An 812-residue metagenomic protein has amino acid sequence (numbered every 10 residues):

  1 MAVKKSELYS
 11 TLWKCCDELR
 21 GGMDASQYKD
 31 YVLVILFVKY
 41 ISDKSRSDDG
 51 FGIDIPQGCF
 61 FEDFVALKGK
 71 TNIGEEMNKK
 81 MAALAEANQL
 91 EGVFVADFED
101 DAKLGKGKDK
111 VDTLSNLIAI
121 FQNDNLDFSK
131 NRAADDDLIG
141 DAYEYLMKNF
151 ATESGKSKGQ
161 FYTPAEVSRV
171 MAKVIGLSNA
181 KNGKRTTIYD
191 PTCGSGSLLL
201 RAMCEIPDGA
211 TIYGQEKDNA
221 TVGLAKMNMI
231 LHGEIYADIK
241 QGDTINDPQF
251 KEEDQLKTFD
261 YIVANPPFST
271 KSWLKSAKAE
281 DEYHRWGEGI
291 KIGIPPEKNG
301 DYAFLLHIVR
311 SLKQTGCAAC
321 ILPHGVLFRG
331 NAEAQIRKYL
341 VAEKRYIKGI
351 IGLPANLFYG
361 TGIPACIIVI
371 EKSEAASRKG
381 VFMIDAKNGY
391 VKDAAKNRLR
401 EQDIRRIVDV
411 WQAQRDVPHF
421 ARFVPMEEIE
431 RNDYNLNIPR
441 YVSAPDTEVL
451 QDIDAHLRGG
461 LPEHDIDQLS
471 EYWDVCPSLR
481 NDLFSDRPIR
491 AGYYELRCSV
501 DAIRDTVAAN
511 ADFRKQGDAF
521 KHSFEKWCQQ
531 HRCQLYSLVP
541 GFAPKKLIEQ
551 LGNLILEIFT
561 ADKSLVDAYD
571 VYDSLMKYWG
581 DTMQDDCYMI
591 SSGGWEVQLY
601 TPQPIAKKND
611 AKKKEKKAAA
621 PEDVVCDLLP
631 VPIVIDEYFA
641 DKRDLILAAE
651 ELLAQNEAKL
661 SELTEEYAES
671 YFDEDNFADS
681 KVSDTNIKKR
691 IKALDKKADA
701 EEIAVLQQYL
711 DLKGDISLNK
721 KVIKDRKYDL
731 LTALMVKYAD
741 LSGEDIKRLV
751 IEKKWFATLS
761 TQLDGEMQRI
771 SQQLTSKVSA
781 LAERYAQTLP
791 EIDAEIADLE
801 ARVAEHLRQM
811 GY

Functional and structural regions predicted by a protein language model:
M1-N179, K240-Q249, E253, G352-A355 (+5 more regions): Non-catalytic, mostly N-terminal accessory regions of nucleic-acid modification and defense proteins
T11-K14, E18, Q27-F37, I294-I370: Conserved Class I SAM-dependent methyltransferase catalytic core
E18, I120, D124, Y145 (+11 more regions): Conserved, well-folded catalytic cores of nucleic-acid-processing and energy-transducing macromolecular machines
E91, I292-G293: Extracellular loop and loop/strand-boundary signature of outer-membrane beta-barrel proteins
G107, R132, G214-D218, Y261 (+8 more regions): Hydrophobic alpha-helical scaffolding
S157-A264, S269-E280, R285-K291, Y302-A303 (+4 more regions): Conserved S-adenosyl-L-methionine
Y283, P295-K298, Y738: Catalytic core segments in nucleotide and nucleic-acid processing enzymes
I367, E371-V408: Conserved P-loop NTPase
